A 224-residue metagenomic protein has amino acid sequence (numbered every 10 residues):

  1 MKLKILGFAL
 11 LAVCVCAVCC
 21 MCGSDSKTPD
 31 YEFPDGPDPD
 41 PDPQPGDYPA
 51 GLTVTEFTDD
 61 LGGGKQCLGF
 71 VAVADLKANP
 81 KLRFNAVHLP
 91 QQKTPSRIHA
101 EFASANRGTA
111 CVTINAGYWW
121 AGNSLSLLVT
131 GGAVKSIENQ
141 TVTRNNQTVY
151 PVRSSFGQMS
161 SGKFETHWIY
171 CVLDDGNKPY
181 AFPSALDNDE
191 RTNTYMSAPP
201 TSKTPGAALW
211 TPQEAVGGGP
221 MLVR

Functional and structural regions predicted by a protein language model:
M1-A9: Bacterial N-terminal signal peptides that target proteins for export
L10-C16: Sec-dependent N-terminal signal peptides of Gram-positive bacterial secreted proteins and lipoproteins
A17-M21: C-terminal motif of bacterial Sec signal peptides marking the signal peptidase cleavage site
S24-D25: Short hydrophobic helical membrane-anchoring segments positioned at the boundary with long low-complexity
P29-D174: Zymogen propeptides
Y31, G36-P45, A181, A185 (+2 more regions): Intrinsically disordered, low-complexity segments enriched in proline/serine/threonine
R144, T148-G217, V223: A substrate-binding/cap region within the structured catalytic cores of diverse enzymes
